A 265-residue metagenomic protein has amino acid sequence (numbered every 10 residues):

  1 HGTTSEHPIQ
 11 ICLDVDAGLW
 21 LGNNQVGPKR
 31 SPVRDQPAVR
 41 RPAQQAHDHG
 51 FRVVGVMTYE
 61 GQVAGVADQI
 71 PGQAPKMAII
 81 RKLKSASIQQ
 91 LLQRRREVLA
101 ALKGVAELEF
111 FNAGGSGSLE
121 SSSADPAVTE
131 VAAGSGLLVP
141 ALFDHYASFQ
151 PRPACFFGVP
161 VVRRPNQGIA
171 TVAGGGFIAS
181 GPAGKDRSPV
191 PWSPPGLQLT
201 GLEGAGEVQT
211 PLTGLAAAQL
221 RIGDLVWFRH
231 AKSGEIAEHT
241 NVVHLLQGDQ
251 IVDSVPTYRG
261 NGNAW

Functional and structural regions predicted by a protein language model:
H1, S5-E6: Active-site-adjacent beta->alpha loops and helix N-cap segments on the catalytic face of soluble alpha/beta enzymes
Q10, F156-G158, L225: Broad gene-expression machinery/nucleic-acid interaction feature
I11-D16: ATP-grasp fold ATP-binding core
A17-P140: Active-site loop/helix belt of alpha/beta enzymes
V33-Q36, I88-L92, R96, P151-C155 (+3 more regions): Electropositive phosphate-/nucleotide-binding environments in soluble metabolic enzymes
M57-G65, R96-G104, Q150-R164, D249 (+1 more regions): Short secondary-structure transition/capping segments
G72-S87, R96, G117-P195: Active-site loop ensemble at the mouth of alpha/beta enzyme cores that anchors a bound cofactor
R164-W265: C-terminal accessory subdomain/extension
